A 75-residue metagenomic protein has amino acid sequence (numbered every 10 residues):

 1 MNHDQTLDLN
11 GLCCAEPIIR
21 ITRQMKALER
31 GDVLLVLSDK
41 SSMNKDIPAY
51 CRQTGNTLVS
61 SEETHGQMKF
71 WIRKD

Functional and structural regions predicted by a protein language model:
M1-N2, D75: Absolute protein N-terminus
N2-N10: Short amphipathic
Q5, L34, M68-F70: Conserved beta-strand core positions
L9, A15-T57: Amphipathic, hydrophobic secondary-structure cores in small proteins
P48-D75: C-terminal structural segments of small proteins and small subunits
